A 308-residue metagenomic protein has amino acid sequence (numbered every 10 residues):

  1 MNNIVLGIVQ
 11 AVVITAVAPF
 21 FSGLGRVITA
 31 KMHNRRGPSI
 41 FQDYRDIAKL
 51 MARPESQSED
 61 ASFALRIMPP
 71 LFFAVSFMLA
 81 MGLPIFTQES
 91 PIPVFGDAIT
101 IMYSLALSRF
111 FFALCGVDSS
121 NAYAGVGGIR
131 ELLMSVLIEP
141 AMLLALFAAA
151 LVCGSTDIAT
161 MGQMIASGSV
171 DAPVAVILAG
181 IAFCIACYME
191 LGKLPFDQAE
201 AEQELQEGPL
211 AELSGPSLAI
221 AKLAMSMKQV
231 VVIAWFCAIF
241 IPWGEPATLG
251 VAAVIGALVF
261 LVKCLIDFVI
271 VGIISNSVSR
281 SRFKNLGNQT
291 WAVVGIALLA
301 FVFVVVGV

Functional and structural regions predicted by a protein language model:
L6-V17, P93-A106, G168-E190, A253-G256: Alpha-helical transmembrane segments
G25-P54: Membrane-interface amphipathic/juxtamembrane segments adjacent to transmembrane helices
D46-A64, A122-V126, P209, L213-S217: Cytosolic juxtamembrane amphipathic/interface segments immediately preceding and feeding into a transmembrane helix
S58, F77-I92, F112-N121, S155-T156 (+1 more regions): Transmembrane alpha-helix boundary signature
M81, T100-C115, V136-A149, C153: Mid-bilayer segments of alpha-helical transmembrane spans in multi-pass integral membrane proteins that mediate
P91, A149-V176: Juxtamembrane/interfacial segments at transmembrane-helix boundaries in multi-pass membrane proteins
I270-A297: Interfacial loop-to-transmembrane junctions
L299-V308: Juxtamembrane boundary at the C-terminal end of a transmembrane helix
